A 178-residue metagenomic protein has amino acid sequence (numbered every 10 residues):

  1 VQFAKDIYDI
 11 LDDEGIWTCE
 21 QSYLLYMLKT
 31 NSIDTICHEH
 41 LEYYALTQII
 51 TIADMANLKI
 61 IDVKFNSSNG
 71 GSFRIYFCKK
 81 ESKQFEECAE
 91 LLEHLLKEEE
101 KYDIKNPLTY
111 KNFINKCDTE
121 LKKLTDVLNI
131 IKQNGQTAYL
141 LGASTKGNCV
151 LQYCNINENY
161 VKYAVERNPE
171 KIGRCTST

Functional and structural regions predicted by a protein language model:
Q2-I16: A short glycine-rich, Lys/Arg-flanked "PGG" loop and its adjoining helix->strand segment in the class I
I7, S32-I36, N155-N157: Short secondary-structure boundary/capping segments
W17-C19, A138: Hydrophobic/aromatic residues located in beta-strands of well-ordered beta-sheets within soluble catalytic
C19-E42, L46-Q48: Short, glycine-/aromatic-enriched active-site segment of Class I SAM-dependent methyltransferases
L58-N69: Conserved S-adenosyl-L-methionine
N69-K116: Flexible, glycine-/basic-rich loop-and-beta segments that form/coincide with the SAM-dependent methyltransferase
D103-T137: Structural signature of PLP-dependent enzymes
V127-T178: A solvent-exposed beta-alpha-beta segment
